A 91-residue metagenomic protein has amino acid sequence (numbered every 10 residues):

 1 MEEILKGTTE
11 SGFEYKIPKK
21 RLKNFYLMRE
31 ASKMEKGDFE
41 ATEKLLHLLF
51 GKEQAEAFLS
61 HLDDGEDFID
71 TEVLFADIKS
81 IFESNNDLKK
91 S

Functional and structural regions predicted by a protein language model:
M1-T8: Short acidic, Pro/Gly- and aromatic-enriched capping/linker segments at domain boundaries
E2, R21-S91: Short, surface-exposed, charged amphipathic helix/loop patches that serve as local interaction elements
E10-G12: Glycine-centered tight beta-turn/hairpin loop motif at sheet-sheet or coil-to-beta transitions
E14-I17: Short, isolated positions in well-ordered beta-strands
